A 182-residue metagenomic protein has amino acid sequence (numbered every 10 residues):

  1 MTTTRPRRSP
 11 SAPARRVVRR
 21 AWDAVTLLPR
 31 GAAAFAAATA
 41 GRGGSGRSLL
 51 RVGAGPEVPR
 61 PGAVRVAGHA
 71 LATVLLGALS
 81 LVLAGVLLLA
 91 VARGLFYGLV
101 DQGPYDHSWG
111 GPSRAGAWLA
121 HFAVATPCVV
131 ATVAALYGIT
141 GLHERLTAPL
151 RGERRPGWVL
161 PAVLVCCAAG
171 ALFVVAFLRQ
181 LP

Functional and structural regions predicted by a protein language model:
M1-R60: N-terminal membrane-targeting/anchoring modules of bacterial envelope and secretion proteins
T4, A24, V66-S80: Amphipathic interfacial helices
P10-R19, P59-T73, A117-H121, L150-V165: N-terminal export and membrane-targeting signals
A38-V64, V130-L160: Cytoplasmic membrane-interface segments at the C-terminal ends of transmembrane helices
L71-R93, A123-T126, A171: Hydrophobic alpha-helical membrane-insertion segments
G85, L89, G103-G141: Short alpha-helical packing/oligomerization segments
L95-Q102: Membrane-proximal, non-transmembrane alpha-helical segments
A171-P182: Juxtamembrane boundary at the C-terminal end of a transmembrane helix
